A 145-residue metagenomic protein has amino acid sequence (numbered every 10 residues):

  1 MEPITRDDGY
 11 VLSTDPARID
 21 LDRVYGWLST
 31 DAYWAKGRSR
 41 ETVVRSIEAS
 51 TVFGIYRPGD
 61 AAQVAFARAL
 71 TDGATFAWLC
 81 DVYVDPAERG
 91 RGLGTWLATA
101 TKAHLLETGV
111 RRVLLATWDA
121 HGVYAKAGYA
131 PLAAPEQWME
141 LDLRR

Functional and structural regions predicted by a protein language model:
M1-R38: Short amphipathic alpha-helix that is part of the acyltransferase structural core
G9, S50, A134-W138: Short hydrophobic/aromatic beta-strand or adjacent loop that forms the aromatic wall/cage of a ligand/substrate-binding
V24-Y56, H104: Active-site rim helix/loop that mediates acceptor-substrate recognition in acyltransferases
E41-G59, V64-Y83: A conserved beta-strand-loop-helix scaffold within acyl/acetyltransferase catalytic domains
E88-L97: Conserved acetyl-CoA pyrophosphate-binding loop and the N-cap/start of the following alpha-helix in GNAT-like
T95, E107-R144: Conserved active-site alpha-helix within GNAT-family acetyltransferase domains
